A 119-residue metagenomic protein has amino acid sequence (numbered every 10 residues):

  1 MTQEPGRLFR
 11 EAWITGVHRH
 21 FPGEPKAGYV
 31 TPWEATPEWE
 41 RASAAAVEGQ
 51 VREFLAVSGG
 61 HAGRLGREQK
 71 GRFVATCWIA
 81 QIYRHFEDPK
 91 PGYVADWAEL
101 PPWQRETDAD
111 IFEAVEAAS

Functional and structural regions predicted by a protein language model:
M1-S119: Alpha-helical propensity feature that highlights long, continuous alpha-helices across diverse contexts
